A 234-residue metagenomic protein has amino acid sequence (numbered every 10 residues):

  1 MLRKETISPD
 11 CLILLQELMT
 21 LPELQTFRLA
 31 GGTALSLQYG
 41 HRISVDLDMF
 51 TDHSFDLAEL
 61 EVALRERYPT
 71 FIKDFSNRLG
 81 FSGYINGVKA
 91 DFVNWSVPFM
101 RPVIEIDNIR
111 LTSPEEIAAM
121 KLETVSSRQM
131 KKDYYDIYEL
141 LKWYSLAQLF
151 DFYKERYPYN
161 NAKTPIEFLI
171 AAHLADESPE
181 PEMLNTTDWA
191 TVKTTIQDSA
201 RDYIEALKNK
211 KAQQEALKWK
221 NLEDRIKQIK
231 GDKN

Functional and structural regions predicted by a protein language model:
M1-N234: Compositionally biased terminal segments of proteins
